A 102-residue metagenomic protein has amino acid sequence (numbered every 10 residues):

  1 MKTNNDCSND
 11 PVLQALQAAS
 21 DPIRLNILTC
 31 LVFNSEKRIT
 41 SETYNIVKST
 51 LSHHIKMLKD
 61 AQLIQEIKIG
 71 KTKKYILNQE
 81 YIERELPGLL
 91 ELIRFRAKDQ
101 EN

Functional and structural regions predicted by a protein language model:
T3, S8, V12, L16 (+2 more regions): Conserved segment of winged-helix/HTH DNA-binding domains
Q17, N26-T29, K59, Q65 (+1 more regions): A cross-family signal for key residues in well-ordered alpha-helices that form functional helical elements
P22-L25, V32-R38: Short capping segments at the starts of secondary-structure elements
T40-Y44: A short acidic, leucine-rich amphipathic alpha-helix
V47: Helix-turn-helix DNA-binding motif, specifically the short coil turn and the N-cap/start of the second
I55-K56: Short, hydrophobic-biased segments on the C-terminal half of alpha helices that form "recognition helices"
K59-G70, I76: Beta-hairpin "wing" of winged helix-turn-helix
